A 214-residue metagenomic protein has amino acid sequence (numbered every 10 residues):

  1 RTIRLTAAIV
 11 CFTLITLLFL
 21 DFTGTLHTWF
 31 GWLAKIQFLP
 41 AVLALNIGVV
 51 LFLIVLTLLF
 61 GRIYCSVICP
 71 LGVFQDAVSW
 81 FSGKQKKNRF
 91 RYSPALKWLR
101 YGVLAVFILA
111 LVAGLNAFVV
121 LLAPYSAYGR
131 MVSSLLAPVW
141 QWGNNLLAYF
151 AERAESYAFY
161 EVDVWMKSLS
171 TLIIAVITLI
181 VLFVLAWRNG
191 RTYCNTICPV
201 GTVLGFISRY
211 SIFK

Functional and structural regions predicted by a protein language model:
R1-K214: Non-ligating segments of multi-cofactor redox enzymes
